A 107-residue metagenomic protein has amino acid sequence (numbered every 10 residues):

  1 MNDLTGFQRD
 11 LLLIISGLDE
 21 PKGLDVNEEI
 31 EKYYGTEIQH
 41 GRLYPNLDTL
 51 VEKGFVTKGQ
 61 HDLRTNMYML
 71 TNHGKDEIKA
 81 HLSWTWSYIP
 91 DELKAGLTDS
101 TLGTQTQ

Functional and structural regions predicted by a protein language model:
M1-N2, T57, G103-T104: Short, contiguous hydrophobic alpha-helices characteristic of membrane insertion segments
N2-Q39: N-terminal helix-turn-helix DNA-binding core of bacterial DNA-binding proteins
E29, H61-R64: Short linear capping/connector segments at secondary-structure termini
L43-K53: Basic amphipathic alpha-helical segments that dock to polyanions
V51-D62, M69: Beta-hairpin "wing" of winged helix-turn-helix
L63-L82: Basic, amphipathic "hinge/linker" alpha-helix immediately C-terminal to the N-terminal HTH DNA-binding motif
K79-Q107: Amphipathic alpha-helical dimerization/coiled-coil segments that flank or bridge DNA-binding/regulatory modules
